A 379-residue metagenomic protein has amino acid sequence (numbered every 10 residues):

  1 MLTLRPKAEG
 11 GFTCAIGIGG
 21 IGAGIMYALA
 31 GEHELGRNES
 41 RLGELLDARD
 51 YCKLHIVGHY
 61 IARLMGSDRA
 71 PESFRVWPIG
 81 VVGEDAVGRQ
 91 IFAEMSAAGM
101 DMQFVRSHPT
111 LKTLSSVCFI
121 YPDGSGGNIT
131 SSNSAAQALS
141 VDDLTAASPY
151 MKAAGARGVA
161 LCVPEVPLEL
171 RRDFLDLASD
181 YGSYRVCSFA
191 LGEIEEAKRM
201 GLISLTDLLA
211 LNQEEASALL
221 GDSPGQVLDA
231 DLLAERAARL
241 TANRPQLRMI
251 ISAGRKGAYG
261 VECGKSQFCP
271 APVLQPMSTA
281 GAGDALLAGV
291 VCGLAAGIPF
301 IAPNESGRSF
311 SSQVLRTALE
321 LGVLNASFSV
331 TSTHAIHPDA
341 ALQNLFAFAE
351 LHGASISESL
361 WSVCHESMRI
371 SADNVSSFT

Functional and structural regions predicted by a protein language model:
M1-A93, A97, P276, I356-T379: Glycine-rich phosphate/adenosyl-contacting loop at the front of the ribokinase-like
M1-G19, I194-E195, D222-T379: Conserved phosphate-binding/catalytic region of the ribokinase-like
C14, F104, D207-L208, R248: Well-ordered beta-strand positions
I18-G20, G80-E84, S107, I120-P122 (+2 more regions): Cofactor-binding loop segments of dinucleotide-utilizing enzymes, especially the Rossmann-like FAD- and NAD(P)+-binding
I79-E84, M102-T113, A190, I250-A253: Beta-strand->loop->alpha-helix junctions that form or flank phosphate-binding loops in nucleotide-handling enzymes
Q103-P109, C118-V159, P164: Conserved phosphate-binding/catalytic loop of the ribokinase/pfkB sugar-kinase fold
S115-F119, G127, G257-V261: Short beta-strand scaffold segments in enzyme catalytic cores
A156-L232, K256-G257: Conserved beta-alpha-beta core of the PfkB/ribokinase-like small-molecule kinase fold
